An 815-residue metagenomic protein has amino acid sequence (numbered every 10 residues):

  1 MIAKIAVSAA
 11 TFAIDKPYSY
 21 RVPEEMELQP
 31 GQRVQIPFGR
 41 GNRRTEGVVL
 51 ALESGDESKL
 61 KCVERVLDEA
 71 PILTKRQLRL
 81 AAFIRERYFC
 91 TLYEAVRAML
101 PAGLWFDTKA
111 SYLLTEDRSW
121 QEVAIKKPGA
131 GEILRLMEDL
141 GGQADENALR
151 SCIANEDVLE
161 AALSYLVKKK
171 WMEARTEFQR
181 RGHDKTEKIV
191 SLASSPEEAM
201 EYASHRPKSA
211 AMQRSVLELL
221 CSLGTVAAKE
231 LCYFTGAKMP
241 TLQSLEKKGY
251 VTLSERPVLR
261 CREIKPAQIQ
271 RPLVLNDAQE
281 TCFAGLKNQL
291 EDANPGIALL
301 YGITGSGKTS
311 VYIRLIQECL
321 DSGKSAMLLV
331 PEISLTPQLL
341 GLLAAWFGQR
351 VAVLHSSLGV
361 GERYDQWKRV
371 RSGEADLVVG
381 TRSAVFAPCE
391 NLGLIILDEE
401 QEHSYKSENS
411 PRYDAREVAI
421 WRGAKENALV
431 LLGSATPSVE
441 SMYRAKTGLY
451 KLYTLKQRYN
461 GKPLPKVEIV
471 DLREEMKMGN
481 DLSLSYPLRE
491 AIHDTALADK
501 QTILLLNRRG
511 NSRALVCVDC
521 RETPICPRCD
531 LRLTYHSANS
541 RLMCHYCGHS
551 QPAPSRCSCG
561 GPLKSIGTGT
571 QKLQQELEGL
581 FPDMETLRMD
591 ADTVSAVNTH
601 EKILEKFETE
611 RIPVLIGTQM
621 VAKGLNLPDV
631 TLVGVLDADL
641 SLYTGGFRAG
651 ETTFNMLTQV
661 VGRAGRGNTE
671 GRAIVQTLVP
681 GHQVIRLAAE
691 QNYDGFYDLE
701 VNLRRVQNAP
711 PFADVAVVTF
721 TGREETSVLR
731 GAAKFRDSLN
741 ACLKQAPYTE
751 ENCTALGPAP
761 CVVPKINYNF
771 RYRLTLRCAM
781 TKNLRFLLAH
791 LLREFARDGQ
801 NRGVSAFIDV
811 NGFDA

Functional and structural regions predicted by a protein language model:
M1-S434, K446-K462, L497, T775 (+1 more regions): Accessory, non-ATPase domains that flank or precede helicase/AAA+ motor cores in DNA-metabolism machines
I2, D15, Q29-P30, P487 (+2 more regions): A short, contiguous, amphipathic alpha-helix enriched in charged residues
A102-E116, G129, G141-S151, A162 (+5 more regions): C-terminal accessory/connector segments of nucleic-acid motor ATPases
M172, V251, V351, I469 (+4 more regions): Generic structural signal for residues in well-ordered beta-strands
P266-N276, E280-K287, A293-L729, R773-L774 (+1 more regions): Inter-lobe coupling/hinge segments of SF2-like helicase ATPases
L290, A664, N668, L739 (+1 more regions): Alpha-helix capping/termination and helix-coil
